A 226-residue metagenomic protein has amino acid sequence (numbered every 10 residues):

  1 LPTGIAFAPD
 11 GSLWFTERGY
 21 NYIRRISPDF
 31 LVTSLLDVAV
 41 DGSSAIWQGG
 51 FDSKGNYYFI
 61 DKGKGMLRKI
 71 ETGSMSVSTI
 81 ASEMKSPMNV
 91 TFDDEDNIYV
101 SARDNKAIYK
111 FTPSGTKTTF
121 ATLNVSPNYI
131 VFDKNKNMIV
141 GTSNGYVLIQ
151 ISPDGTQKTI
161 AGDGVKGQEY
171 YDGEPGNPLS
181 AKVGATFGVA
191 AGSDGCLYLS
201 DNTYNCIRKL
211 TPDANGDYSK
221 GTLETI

Functional and structural regions predicted by a protein language model:
L1-F7, F15: Beta-strand-rich domains and repeat architectures in extracellular enzymes and scaffolds, especially beta-propellers
L1-T3, F30-W47, G63, S74-M88 (+3 more regions): Gly/Pro-rich loop segments of beta-rich domains
F7-D10, F51-K54, F92-E95, F132-N135 (+1 more regions): Residue-level detector of Asp-centered blade-edge/turn motifs that repeat once per structural unit in beta-propeller
S12-W14, N56-F59, N97-V100, N137-V140 (+1 more regions): Conserved beta-propeller blade signature
R18, K62, R103, S143-N144 (+2 more regions): Short loop/turn segments immediately following the C-termini of beta-strands
R18-Y20, I46-Q48, D61-G65, A102-K106 (+1 more regions): Beta-propeller blade termini and top-face loops
N21-R25, G65-K69, K106-K110, Y146-I149 (+2 more regions): A short loop-to-beta-strand structural motif that recurs across blades of beta-propeller domains
I26-P28, K69-T72, K110-P113, I151-P153 (+2 more regions): Beta-propeller blade repeat segments, especially FG-GAP/WD-type strand-to-loop junctions in 6- to 7-bladed propeller
